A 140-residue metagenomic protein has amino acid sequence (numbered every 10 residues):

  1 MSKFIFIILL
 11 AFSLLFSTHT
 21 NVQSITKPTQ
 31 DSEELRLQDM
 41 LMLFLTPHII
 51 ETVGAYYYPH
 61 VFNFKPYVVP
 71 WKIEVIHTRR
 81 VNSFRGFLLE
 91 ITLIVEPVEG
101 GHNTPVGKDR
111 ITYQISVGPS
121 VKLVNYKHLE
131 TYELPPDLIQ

Functional and structural regions predicted by a protein language model:
M1-I8: Positively charged n-region of N-terminal signal peptides that target proteins for export
L10-A11, L15-F16, V124, I139: Compositionally biased amphipathic helical and low-complexity segments enriched in hydrophobic
S13-F64: N-terminal trafficking/processing presequences and adjacent post-cleavage segments of proteins routed to secretion
H19, G107-I111, T131, I139: Generic alpha-helical propensity signal that fires on short helical segments and nearby coil/disordered stretches
I50-T112: Mature extracytoplasmic domains of secretory-pathway proteins
S116-Q140: C-terminal partner/receptor-binding element of secreted or periplasmic proteins
